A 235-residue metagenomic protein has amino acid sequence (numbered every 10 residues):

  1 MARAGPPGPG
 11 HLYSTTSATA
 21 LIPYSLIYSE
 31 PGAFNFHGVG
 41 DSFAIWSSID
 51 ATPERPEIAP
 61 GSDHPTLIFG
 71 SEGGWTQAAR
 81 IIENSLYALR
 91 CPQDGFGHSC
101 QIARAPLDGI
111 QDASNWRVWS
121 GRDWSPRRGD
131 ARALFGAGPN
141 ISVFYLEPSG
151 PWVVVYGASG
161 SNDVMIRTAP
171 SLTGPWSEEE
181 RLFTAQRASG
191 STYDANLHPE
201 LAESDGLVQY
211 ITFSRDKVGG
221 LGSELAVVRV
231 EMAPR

Functional and structural regions predicted by a protein language model:
M1-A2, P7-Y13, G73-A79, P139-S142 (+1 more regions): Beta-propeller and closely related beta-sheet repeat lectin domains
M1-G5, S14-F69, E83-G138, Y145-A188 (+2 more regions): Beta-rich carbohydrate-recognition and catalytic domains
